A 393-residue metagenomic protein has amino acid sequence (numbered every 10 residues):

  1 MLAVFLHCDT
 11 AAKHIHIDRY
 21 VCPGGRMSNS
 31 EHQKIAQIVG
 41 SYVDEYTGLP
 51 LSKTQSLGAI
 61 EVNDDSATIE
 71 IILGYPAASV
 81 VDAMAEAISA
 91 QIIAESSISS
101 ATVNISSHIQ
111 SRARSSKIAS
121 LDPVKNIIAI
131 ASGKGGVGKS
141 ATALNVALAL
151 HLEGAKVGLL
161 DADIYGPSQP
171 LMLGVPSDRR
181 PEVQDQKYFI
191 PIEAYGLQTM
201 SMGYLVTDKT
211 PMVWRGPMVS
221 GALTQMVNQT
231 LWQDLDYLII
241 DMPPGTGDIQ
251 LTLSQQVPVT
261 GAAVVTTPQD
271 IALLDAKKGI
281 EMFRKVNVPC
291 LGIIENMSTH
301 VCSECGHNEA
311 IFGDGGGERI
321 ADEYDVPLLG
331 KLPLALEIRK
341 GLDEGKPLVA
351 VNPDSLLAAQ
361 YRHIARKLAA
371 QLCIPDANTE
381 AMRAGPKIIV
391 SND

Functional and structural regions predicted by a protein language model:
E45-E70, L332: Short edge beta-strands and adjacent turn/loop segments
K53-S56, N63, L73-A131, D376: Extreme N-terminal, non-catalytic leader segments that precede Walker-type/kinase nucleotide-binding cores
A85-I88, D236-Y237, P243-E344: Conserved catalytic-core segment of NTP-binding enzymes
I127-D161, I280: Walker A/P-loop phosphate-binding motif and the immediately C-terminal alpha-helix
L150-W214, S220: Phosphate-binding loop that captures ATP/GTP phosphates
Y204-M212, M226-Q250: Switch II (G3) loop of P-loop NTPases
G345-D354: C-terminal boundary of histidine-terminating zinc-finger modules
